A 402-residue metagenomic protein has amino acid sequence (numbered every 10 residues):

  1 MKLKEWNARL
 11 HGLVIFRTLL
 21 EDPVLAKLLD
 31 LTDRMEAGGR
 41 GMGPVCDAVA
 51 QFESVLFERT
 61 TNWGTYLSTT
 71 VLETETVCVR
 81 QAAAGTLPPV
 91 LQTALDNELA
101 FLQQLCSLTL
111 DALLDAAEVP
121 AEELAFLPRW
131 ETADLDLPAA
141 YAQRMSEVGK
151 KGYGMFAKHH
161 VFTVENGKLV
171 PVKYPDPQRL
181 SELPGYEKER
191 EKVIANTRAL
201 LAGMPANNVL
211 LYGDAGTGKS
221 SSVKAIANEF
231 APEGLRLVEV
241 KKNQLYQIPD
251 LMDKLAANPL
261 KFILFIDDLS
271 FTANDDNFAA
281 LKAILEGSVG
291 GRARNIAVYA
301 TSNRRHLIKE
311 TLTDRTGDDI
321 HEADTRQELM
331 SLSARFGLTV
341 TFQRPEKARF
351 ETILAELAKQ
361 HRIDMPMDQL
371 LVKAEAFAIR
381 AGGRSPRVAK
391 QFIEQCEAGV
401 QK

Functional and structural regions predicted by a protein language model:
M1-P184: AAA+ P-loop ATPase mechanoenzymes
P175-N208: Pre-Walker A (pre-P-loop) alpha-helix and adjacent loop at the N terminus of AAA/AAA+ ATPase modules, a conserved
R190-I194, A231-F262, A273-A279: Short glycine-rich substrate-engagement loop in P-loop NTPases that contacts/grips substrate
N208-V238, L251-A256: Walker A/P-loop
V238, D318-M330, G337-E351: Conserved AAA+ ATPase "SRH/arginine-finger" region at the nucleotide-binding site
A256-A257, T272-D319, D324: Conserved catalytic/switch belt of AAA+ P-loop NTPases
D267-L269: Walker B catalytic acidic pair
Q343-K402: C-terminal alpha-helical "lid" subdomain
